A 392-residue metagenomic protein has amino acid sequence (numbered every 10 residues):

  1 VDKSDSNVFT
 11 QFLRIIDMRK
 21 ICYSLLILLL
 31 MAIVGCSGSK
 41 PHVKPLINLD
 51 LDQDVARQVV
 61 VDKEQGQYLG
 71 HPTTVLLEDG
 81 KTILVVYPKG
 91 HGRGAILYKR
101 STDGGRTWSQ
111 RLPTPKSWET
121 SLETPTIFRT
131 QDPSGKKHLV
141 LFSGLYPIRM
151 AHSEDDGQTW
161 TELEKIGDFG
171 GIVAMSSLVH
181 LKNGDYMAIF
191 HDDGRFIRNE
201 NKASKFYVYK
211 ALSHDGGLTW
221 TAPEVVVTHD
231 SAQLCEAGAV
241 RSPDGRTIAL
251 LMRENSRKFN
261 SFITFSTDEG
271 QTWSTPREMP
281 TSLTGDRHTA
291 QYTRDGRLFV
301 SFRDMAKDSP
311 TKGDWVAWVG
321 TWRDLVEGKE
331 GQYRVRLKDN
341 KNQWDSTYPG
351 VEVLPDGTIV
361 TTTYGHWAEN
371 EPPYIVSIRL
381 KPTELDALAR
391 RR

Functional and structural regions predicted by a protein language model:
V1, A32-G35: Gram-negative host-targeted secretion-system effectors, predominantly Type III and Type IV, recognized via long
D2-D5, D17: Intrinsic-disorder-associated, low-complexity terminal segments enriched in Asp/Asn/His/Tyr and depleted of Lys/Arg
F12-L25: Bacterial N-terminal signal peptides that target proteins for export
S24-I33: Bacterial N-terminal signal peptides
C36-R392: Asp-box/BNR beta-propeller blade signature and adjacent active/binding-site loops in extracellular glycan-interacting
